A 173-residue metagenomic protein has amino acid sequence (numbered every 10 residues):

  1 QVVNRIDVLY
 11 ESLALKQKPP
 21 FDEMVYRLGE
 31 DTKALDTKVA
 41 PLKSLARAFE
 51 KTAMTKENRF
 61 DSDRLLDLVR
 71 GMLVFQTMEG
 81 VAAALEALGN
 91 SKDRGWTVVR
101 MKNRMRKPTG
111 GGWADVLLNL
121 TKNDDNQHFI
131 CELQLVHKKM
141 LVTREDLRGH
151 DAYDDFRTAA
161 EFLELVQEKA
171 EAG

Functional and structural regions predicted by a protein language model:
Q1-L65, A82, R157-Q167, E171-G173: Charge-rich, low-complexity segments
A53-G173: Long beta-strand-rich cores associated with HINT superfamily self-processing modules
